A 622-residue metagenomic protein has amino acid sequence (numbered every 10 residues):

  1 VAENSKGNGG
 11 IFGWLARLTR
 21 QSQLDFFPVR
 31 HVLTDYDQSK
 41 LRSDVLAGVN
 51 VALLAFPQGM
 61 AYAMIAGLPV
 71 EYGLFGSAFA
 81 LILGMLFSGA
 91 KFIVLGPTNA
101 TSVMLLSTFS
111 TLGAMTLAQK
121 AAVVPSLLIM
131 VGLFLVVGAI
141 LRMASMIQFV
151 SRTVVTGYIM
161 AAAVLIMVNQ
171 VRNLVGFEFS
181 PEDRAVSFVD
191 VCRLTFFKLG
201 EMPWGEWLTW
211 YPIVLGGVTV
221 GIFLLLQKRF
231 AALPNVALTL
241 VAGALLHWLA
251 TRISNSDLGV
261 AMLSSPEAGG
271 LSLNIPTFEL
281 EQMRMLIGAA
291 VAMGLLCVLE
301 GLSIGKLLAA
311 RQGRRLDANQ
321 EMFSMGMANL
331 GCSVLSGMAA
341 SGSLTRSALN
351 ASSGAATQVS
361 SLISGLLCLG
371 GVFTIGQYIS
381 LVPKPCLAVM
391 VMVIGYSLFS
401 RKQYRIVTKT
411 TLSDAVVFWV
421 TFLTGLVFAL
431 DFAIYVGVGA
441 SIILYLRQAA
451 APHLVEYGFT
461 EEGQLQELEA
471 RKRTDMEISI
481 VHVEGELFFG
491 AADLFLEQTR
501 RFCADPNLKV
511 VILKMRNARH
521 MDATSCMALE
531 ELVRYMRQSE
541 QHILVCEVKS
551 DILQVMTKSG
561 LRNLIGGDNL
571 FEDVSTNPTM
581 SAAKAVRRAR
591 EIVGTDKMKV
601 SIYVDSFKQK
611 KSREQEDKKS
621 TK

Functional and structural regions predicted by a protein language model:
V1-P28, H453-K622: Cytosolic C-terminal regulatory domains/tails of membrane transporters and channels
A2-T460, D475, G560: Transmembrane helical cores of multi-pass ion-transport proteins
